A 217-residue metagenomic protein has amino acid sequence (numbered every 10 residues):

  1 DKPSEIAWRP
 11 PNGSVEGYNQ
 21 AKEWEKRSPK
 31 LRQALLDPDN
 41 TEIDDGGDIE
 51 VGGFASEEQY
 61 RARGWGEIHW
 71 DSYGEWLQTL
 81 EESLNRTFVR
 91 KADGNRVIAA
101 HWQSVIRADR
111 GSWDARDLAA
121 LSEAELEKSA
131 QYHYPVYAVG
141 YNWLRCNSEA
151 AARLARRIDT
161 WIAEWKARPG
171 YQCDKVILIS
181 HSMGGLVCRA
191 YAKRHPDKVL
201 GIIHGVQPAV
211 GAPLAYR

Functional and structural regions predicted by a protein language model:
D1-I179, M183-R217: N-terminal non-catalytic accessory region
